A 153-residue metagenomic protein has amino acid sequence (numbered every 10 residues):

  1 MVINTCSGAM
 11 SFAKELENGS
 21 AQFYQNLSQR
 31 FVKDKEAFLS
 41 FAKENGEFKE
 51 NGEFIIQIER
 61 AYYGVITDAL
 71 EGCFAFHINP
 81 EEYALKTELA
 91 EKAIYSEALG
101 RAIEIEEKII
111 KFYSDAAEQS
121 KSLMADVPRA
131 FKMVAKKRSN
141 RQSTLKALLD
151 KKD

Functional and structural regions predicted by a protein language model:
M1-D153: Non-heme di-metal
